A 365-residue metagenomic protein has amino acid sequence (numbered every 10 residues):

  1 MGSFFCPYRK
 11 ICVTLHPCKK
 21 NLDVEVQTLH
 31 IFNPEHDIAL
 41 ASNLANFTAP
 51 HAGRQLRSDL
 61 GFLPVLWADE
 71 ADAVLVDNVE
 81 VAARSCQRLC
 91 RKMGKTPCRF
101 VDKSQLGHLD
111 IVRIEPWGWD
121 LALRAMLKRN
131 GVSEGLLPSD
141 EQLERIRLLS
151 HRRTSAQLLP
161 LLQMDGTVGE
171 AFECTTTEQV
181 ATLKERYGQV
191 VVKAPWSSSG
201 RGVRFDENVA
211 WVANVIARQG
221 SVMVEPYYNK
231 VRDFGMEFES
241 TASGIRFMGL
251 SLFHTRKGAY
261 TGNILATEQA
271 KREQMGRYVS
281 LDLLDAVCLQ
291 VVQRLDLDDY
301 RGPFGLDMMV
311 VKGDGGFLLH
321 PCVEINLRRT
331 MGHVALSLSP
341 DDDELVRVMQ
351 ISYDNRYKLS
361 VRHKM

Functional and structural regions predicted by a protein language model:
F4-Y8: Aromatic (phenylalanine/tyrosine) cluster motif
K10-T14, K19-K20: Short, positively charged and aromatic/hydrophobic N-terminal segments
E25-L66: N-terminal-proximal low-complexity accessory segments that begin disordered and transition into the first
R54-D69, L75-T182: Conserved N-proximal alpha/beta basic substrate-recognition cap immediately N-terminal to, or forming the N-lobe
E170-E173, Q189-W211, R232-G235, G258-Q274: Glycine-rich phosphate-binding loop of ATP-grasp-fold ATP-dependent ligases
D206-T261, V310-C322: Phosphate-binding site of ATP-dependent enzymes
F238-Q290, N326-I351: ATP-dependent carboxylate/phosphate-activation module, predominantly the ATP-grasp catalytic core and closely related
Y260-L318, N355-K364: A long amphipathic alpha-helix within ATP-dependent nucleotide-binding catalytic cores
